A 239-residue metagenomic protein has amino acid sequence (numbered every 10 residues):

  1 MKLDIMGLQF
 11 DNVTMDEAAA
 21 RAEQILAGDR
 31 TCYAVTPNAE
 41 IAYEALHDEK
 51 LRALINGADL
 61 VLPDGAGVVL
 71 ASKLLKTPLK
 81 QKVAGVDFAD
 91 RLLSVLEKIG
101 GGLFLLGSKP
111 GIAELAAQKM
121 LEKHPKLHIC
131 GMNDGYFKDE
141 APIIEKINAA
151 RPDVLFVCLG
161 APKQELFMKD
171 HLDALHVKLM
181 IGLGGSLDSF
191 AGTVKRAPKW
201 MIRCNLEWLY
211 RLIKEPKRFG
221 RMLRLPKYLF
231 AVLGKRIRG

Functional and structural regions predicted by a protein language model:
M1-Q81: N-terminal nucleotide/polyanion-binding subdomain common to many enzyme families
N38-I41, L159-Q164, S186: Short glycine-rich anion-binding loops that position phosphate/pyrophosphate groups of nucleotides and phosphorylated
E49-G57, E165-G185: A short, gly/pro- and small-residue-rich
D59, C130, D153, K178: Conserved acidic residues
G67-S72, L96, R196-G239: A transmembrane-helix-recognition feature enriched in membrane-embedded lipid enzymes and envelope glyco-/phospholipid
S72-K146, A150: Conserved beta-alpha
G135-K138, K178-K214: Short, flexible loop segments at boundaries between secondary-structure elements
I147, R151-F156, A161, V177: Proline-aspartate-enriched helix->loop->beta-strand connector
